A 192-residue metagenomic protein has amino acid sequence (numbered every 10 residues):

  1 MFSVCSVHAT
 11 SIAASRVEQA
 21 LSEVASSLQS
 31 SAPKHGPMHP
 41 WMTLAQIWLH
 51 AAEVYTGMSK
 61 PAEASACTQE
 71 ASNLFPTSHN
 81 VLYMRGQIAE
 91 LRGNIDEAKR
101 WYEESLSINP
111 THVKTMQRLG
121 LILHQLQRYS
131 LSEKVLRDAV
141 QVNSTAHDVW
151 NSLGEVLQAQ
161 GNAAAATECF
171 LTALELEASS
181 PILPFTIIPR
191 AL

Functional and structural regions predicted by a protein language model:
M1-L192: Extended, low-complexity alpha-biased scaffolding regions
